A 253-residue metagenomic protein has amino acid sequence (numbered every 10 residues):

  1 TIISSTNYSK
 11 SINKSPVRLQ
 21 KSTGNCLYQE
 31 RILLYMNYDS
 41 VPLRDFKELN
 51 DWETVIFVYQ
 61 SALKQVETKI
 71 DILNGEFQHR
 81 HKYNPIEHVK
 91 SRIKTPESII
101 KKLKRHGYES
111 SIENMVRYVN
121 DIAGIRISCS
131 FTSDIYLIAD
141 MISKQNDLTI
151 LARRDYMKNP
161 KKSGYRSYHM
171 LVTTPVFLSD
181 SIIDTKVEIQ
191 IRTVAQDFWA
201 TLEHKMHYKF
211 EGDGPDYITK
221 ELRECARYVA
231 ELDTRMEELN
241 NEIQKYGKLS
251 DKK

Functional and structural regions predicted by a protein language model:
S4-S5, S9-S11, S15, S22: Serine residues within intrinsically disordered or low-complexity segments
Y35-E76, E188-K253: An acidic, glycine-/histidine-flanked metal-binding catalytic module
L43-N50, H79-K82, M115-G124: A short, surface-exposed helix-loop junction/capping segment
Q65-R80, I86-E97: Small/polar-rich, solvent-exposed N-terminal microdomains that initiate assembly or binding
N84-I122: A glycine-rich, hydrophobic loop/mini-helix early in the fold
V116, C129-E238: Long beta-strand-rich cores associated with HINT superfamily self-processing modules
